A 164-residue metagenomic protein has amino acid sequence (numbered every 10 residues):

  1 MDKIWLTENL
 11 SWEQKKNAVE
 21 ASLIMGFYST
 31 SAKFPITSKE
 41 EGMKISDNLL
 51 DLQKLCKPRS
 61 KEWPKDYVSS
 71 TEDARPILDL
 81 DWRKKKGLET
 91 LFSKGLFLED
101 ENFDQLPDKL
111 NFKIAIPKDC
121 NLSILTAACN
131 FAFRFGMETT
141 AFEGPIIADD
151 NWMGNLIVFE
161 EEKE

Functional and structural regions predicted by a protein language model:
M1-E164: Long, folded non-catalytic interaction modules
